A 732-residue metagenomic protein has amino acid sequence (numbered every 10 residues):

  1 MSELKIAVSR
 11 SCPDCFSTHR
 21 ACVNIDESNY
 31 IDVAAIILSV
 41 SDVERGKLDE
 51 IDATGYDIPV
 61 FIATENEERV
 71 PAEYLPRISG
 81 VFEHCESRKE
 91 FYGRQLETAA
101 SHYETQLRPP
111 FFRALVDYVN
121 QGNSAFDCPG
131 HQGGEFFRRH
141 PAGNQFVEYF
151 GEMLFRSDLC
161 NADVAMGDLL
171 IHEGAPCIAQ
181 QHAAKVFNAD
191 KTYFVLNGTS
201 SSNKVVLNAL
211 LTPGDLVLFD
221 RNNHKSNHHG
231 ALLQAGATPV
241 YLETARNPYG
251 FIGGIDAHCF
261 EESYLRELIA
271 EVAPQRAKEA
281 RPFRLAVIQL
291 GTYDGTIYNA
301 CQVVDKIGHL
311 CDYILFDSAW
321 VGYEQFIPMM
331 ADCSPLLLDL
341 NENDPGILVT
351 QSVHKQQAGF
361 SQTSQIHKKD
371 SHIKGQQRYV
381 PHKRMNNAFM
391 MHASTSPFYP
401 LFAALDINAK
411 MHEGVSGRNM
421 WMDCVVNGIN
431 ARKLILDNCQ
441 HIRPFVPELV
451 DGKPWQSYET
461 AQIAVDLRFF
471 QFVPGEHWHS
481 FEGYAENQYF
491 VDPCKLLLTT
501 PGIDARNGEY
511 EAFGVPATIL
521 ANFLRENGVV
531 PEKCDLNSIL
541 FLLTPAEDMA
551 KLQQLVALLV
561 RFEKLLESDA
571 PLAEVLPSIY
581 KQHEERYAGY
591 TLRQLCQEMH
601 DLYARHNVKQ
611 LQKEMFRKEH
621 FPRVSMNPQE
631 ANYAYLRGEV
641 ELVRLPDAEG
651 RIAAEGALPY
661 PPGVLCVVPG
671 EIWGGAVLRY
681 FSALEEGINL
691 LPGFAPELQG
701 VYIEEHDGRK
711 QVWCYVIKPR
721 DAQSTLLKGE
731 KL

Functional and structural regions predicted by a protein language model:
S2-D168, E173, K185, Y264 (+1 more regions): Non-catalytic terminal extensions of PLP-dependent enzymes
S9-R10, C22-D26, S39-D57, T64-E65 (+3 more regions): Conserved PLP-enzyme active-site core in the AAT-like
I31-I36, L75-F82, D190, D215 (+3 more regions): Conserved acidic residues
H140-Q234, V240: Long, structured ligand/cofactor-binding scaffold of large enzymes
E173-C177, S396-Y399, T518: Alpha-helix N-cap/helix-start motif at coil-to-helix transitions, marked by capping-box chemistry
T192-Y193, T350, G528-E532: A short linear hydrophobic-aromatic micro-motif
Y193, A286-Q289, I539-T544: Short glycine-rich or small-residue beta-strand-to-loop segments that form or flank ligand, phosphate, metal/Fe-S
